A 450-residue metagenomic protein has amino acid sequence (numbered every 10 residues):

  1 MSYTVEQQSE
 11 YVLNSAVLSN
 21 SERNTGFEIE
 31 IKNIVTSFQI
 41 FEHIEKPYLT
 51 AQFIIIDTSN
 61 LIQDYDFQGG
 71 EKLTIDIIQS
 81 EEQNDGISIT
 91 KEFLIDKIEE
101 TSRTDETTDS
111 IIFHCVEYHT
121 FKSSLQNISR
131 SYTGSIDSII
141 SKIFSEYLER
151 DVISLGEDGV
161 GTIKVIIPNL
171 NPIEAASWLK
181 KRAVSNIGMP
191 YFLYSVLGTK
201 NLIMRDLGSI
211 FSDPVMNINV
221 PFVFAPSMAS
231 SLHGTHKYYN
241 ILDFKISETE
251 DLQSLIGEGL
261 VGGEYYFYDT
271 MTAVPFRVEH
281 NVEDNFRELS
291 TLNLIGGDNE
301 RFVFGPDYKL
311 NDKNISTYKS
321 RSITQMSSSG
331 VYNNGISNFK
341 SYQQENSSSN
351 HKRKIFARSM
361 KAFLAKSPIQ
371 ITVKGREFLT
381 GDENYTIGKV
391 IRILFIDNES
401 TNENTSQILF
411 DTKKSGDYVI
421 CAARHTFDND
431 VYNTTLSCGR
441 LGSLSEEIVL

Functional and structural regions predicted by a protein language model:
M1-L125: Assembly/oligomerization scaffold segments
Q39-I40, I44-D66, A225-L450: An acidic/polar, Gly/Ser/Thr-rich interaction patch typically located in mid-to-C-terminal regions of proteins
S110, E117, L155-G257, G262-Y268 (+3 more regions): Short beta-strand-centered interaction patches in the first periplasmic/extracellular domains of large envelope
K122-S131, I143, L179, G388 (+1 more regions): Subunit-assembly interface segments of extracellular/virion macromolecular structures
S123, I140-I167: N-terminal export/assembly leaders
I136, P168-P172, N186, S195-L197 (+3 more regions): Active-site-proximal structural scaffolding
D137-S141, A176: Extracytoplasmic/secreted envelope proteins and their assembly/folding machinery, especially bacterial periplasmic
